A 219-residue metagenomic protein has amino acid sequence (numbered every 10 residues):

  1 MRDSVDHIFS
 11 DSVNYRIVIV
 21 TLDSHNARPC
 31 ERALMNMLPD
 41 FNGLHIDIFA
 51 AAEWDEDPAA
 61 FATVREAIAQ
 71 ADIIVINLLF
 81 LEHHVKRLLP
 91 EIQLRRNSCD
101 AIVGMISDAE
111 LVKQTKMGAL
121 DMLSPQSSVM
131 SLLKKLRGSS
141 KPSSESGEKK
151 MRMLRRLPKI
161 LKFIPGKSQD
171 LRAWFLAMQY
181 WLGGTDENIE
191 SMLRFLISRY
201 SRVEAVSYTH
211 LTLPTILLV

Functional and structural regions predicted by a protein language model:
S10-I17: A short, charged/proline- and glycine-enriched loop that marks the coil->beta-strand transition at the N-terminal
I19-I48: Short, charged N-terminal beta->alpha structural module
V20-H25, A52-W54, N77-F80, I106-D108: Structural motif
N42-A67: A short, well-structured beta->alpha microelement
L81-P90: Glycine/threonine-rich flexible loop motifs
E91-S139, G147: Hydrophobic or amphipathic alpha-helical targeting/insertion segments
T209-T215: Conserved small/polar residues in nucleotide/adenosyl-binding loops
